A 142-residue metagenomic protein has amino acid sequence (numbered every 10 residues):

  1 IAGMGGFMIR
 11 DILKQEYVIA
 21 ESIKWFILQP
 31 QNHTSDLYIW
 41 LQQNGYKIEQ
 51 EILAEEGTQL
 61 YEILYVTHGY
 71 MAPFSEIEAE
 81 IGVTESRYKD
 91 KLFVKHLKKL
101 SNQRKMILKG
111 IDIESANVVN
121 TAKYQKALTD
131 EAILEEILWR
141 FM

Functional and structural regions predicted by a protein language model:
I1: S-adenosyl-L-methionine
M4: NAD(P)H cofactor-binding loop motif with strongest signal on the N-terminal glycine-rich segment
F7-M142: Class I S-adenosyl-L-methionine
